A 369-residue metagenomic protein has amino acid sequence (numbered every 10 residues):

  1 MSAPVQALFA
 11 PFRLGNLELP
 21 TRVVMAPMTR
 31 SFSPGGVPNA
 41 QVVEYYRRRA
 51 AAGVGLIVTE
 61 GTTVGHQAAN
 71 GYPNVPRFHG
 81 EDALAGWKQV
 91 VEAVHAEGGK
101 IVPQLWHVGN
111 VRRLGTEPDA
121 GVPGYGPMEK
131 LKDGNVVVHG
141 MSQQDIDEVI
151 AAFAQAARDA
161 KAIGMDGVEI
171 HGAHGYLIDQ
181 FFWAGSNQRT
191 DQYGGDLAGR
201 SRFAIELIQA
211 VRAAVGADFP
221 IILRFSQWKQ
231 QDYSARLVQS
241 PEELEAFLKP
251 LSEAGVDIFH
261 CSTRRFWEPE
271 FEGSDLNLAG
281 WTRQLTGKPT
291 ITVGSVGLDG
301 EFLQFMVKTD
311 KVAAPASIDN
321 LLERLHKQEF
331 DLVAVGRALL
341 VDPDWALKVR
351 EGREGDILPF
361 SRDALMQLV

Functional and structural regions predicted by a protein language model:
M1-V369: Flavin-dependent oxidoreductase catalytic cores
